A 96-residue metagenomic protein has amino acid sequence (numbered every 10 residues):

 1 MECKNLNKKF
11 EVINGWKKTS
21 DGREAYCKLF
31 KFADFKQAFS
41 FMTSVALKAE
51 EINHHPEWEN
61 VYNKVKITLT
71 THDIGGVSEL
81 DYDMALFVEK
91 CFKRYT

Functional and structural regions predicted by a protein language model:
M1-T96: Charge-rich alpha-helical segments
